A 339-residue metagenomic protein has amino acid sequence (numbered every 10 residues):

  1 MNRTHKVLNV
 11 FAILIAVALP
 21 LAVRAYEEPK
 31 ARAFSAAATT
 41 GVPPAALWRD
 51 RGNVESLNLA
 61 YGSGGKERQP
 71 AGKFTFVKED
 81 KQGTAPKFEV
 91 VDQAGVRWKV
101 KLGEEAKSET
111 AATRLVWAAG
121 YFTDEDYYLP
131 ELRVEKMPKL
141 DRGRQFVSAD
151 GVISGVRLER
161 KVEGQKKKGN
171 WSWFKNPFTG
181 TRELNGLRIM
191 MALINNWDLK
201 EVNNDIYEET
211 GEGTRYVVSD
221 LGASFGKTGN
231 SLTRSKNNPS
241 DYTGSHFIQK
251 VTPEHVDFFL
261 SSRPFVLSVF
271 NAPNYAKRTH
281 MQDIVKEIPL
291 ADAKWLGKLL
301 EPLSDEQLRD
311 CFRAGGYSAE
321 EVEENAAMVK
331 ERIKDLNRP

Functional and structural regions predicted by a protein language model:
N2-F11: Bacterial N-terminal signal peptides that target proteins for export
L14, P20-F76, D92, P302-P339: Regulatory N- and C-terminal appendages and interdomain linkers associated with kinase/kinase-like NTP transferase
G64-N170: Conserved ATP-binding subdomain of kinase catalytic cores across diverse folds
Q82, E104-S108, F178-N185, M191 (+5 more regions): Extracytoplasmic/periplasmic, Sec-exported soluble proteins
D92-A94, A119-G120, M191-W197, I333-N337: Sec/Tat-exported extracytoplasmic proteins
K107, A111, R188-I189, Q307 (+2 more regions): Extracytoplasmic/secreted proteins, especially bacterial periplasmic and envelope-associated proteins
S108-E109, R114, K166-S240: Conserved kinase catalytic-core segment
G211-P339: C-terminal catalytic region of ATP-dependent kinase domains
